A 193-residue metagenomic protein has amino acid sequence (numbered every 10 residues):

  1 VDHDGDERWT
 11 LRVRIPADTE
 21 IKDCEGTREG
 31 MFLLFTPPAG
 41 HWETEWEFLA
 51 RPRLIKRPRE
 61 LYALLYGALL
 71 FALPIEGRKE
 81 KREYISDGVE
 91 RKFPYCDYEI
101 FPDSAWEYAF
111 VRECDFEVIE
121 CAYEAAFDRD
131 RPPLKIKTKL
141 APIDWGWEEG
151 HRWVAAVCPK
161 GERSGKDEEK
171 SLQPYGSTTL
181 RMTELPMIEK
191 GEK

Functional and structural regions predicted by a protein language model:
D2, E7-A17, E60: Surface-exposed beta-strand/loop patches in extracellular or lumenal glycoproteins
W9-L11, P38-F48: Short, well-structured beta-strand segments within conserved domains
V13, T27-E29, L73-I75: Short amphipathic beta-strand/extended segments with alternating polar/hydrophobic composition
D18-P37, P52-R59: Solvent-exposed beta-strand/loop surfaces of large extracellular or lumenal domains
E43-K193: C-terminal beta-rich recognition modules with glycine/proline-rich loops and embedded aromatic residues
